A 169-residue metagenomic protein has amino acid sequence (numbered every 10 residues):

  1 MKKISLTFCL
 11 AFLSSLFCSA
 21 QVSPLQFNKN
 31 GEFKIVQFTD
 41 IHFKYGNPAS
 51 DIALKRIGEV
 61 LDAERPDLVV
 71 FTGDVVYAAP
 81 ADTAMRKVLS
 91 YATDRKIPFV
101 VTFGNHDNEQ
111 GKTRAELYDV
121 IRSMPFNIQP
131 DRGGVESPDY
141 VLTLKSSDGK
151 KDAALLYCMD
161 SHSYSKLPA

Functional and structural regions predicted by a protein language model:
M1-I4: Positively charged n-region of N-terminal signal peptides that target proteins for export
T7-S15: Bacterial N-terminal signal peptides
F8, Y45, G73, H106 (+1 more regions): Residues that line or immediately flank small-molecule/substrate-binding pockets and catalytic motifs
C9, K44-N47, A81, G111 (+1 more regions): Active-site-proximal flexible loops/turns
L10, L25-N28, R132, D148-G149: Generic marker of residues within folded, mature protein domains
L13-S14, D51, M85, A115: Single-residue recognition of alpha-helix boundary sites
A20-K87: N-terminal active-site segment of His-dependent metallophosphoesterases
R86-A169: Extended active-site neighborhood of metal-dependent phosphoesterases/phosphodiesterases
